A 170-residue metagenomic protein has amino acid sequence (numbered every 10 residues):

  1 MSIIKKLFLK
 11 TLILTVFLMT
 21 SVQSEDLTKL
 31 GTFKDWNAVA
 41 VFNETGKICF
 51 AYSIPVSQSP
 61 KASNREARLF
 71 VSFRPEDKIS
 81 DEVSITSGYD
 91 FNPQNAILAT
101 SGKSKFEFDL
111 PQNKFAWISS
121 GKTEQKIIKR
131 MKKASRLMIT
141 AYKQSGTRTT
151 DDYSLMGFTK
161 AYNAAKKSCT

Functional and structural regions predicted by a protein language model:
M1-T11: Bacterial N-terminal signal peptides that target proteins for export
I4, S21-V22: Absolute N-terminal positional cue centered near the fourth residue
K10-M19: Bacterial N-terminal signal peptides
S24-T170: A generic "folded-domain core" signal
